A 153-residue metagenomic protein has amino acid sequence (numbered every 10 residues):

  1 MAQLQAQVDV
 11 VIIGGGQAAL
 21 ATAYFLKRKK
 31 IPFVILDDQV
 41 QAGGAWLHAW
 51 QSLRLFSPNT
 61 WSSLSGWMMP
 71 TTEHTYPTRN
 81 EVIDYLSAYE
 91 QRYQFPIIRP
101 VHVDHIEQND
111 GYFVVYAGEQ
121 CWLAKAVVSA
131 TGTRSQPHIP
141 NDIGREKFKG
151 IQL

Functional and structural regions predicted by a protein language model:
M1-V8, L153: A short, basic/flexible loop-to-alpha-helix module at the beginning of a structural domain
Q5-I35: N-terminal Rossmann-like FAD-binding beta1-loop-alpha1 element of flavoenzymes
Q7-V8, L123-K125, G150: Active-site acidic short loop of glycosyltransferases
A18, V40-Q41: Conserved Rossmann-like nucleotide-cofactor binding loop
T22, A45, Q108, H138-P140: Short glycine-/acidic-enriched loop or helix-start segments at secondary-structure transitions that form or flank
G44-I83: Glycine-rich active-site loop/strand segments that organize a redox cofactor
Y76-S135: Feature captures the FAD/FMN-dependent oxidoreductase FAD-binding
T78-E81, T131-L153: Glycine-rich dinucleotide-binding loop and its adjacent helix/turn
